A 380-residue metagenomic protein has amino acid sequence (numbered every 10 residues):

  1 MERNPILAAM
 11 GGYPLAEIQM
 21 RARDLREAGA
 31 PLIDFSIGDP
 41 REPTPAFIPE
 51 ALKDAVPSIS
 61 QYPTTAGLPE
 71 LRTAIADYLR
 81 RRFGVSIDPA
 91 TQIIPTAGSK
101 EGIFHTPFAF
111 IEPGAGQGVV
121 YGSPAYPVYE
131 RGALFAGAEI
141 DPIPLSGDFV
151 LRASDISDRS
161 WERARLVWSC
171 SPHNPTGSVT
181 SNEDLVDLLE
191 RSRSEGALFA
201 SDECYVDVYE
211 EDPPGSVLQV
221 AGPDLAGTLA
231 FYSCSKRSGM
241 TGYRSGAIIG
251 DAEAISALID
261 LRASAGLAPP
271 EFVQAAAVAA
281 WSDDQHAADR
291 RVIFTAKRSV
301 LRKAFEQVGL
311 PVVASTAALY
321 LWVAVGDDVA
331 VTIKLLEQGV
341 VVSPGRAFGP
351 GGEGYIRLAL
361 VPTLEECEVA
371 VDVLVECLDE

Functional and structural regions predicted by a protein language model:
M1-G11: Conserved PLP-binding active-site segment in aminotransferase class I/II-type PLP enzymes
R3, A16-L32, G38-L52, R82-E380: PLP-dependent class I/II
A9-M10, P63-A66, T176, D289-V292: Short, surface-exposed alpha-helical recognition segments that flank or form part of ligand/macromolecule-binding
I33-P40, D54-T73, R82: A glycine-/small-polar-enriched, mobile loop at the entrance of the PLP active site in fold-type I
